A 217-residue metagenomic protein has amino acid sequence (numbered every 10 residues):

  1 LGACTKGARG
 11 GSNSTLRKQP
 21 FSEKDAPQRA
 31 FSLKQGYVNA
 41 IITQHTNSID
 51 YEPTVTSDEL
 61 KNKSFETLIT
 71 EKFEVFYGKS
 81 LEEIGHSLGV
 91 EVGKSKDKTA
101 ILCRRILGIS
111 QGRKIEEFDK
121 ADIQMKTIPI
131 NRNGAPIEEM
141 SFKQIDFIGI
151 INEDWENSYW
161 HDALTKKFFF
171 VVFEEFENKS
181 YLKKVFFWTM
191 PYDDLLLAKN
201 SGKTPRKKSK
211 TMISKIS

Functional and structural regions predicted by a protein language model:
L1-S217: Nucleic-acid endonuclease domains
